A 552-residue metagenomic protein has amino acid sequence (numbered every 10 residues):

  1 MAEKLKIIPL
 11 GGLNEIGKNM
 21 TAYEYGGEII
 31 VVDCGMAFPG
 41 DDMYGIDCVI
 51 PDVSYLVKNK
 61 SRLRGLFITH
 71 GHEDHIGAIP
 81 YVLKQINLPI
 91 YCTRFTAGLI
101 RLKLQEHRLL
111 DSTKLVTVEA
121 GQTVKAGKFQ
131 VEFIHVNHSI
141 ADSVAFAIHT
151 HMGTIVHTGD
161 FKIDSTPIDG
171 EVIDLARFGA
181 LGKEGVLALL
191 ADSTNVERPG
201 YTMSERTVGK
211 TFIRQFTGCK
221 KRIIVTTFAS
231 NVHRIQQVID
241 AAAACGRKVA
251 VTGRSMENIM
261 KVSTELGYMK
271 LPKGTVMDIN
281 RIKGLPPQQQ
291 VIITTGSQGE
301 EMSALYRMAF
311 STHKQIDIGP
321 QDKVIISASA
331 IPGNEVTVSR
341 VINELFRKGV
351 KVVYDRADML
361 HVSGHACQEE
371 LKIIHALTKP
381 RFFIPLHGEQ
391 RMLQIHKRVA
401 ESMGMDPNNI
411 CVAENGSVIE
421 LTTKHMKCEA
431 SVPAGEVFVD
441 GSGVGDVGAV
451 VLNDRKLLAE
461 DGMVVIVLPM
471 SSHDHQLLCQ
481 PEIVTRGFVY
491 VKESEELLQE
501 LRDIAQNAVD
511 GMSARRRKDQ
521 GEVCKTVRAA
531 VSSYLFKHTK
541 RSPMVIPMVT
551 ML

Functional and structural regions predicted by a protein language model:
A2-F67, H72-G284, S303-D317, V336-R340: His/Asp/Glu-rich metal-coordinating catalytic cores of metallo-dependent phosphodiesterases/hydrolases acting on
L10, H149, D192-T194, T295-S297 (+3 more regions): Structured loops at beta-to-helix junctions and adjacent beta-edge loops in soluble globular domains
L13, A37-C48, R62-L63, Y354-A357 (+5 more regions): A glycine- and charged-residue-rich anion-binding loop/surface
E15, I140, P286, L458-E460 (+1 more regions): Solvent-exposed loop and beta-edge segments used for protein-protein assembly and interaction
P89, I384, I546-P547: Short glycine-rich phosphate-binding loop at a beta-alpha junction
L104, A400, L535: Conserved hydrophobic residues forming the short capping helix/wall of the S-adenosyl-L-methionine
R198-S327, I331-R356, L360-R517, C524 (+1 more regions): Hard-cation-handling environments
R516-C524, R528-L552: C-terminal tails and terminal domains of large nucleic-acid-associated and other macromolecular-machine proteins
